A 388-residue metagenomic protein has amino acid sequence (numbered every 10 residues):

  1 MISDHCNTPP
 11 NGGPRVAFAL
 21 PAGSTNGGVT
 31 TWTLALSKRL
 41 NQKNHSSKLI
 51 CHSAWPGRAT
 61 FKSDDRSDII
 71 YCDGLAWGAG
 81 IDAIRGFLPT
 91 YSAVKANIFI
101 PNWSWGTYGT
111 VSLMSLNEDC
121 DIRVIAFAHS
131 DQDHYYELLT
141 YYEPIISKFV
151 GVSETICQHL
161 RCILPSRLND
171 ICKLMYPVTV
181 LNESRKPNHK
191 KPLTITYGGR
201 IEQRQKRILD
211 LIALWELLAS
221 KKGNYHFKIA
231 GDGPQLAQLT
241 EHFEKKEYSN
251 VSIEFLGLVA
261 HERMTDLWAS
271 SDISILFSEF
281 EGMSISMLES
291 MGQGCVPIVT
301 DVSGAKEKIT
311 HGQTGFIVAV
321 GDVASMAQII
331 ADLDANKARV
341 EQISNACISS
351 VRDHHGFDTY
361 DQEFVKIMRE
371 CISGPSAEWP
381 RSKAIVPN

Functional and structural regions predicted by a protein language model:
T30-A35, E202-L217, P234-A237, A324: A conserved mid-protein helix/loop that constitutes part of the nucleotide-sugar donor-binding site
P101-Y108: Short His-centered aromatic/hydrophobic patch
I146-E183: Donor nucleotide-sugar binding/catalytic pocket of nucleotide-sugar-dependent glycosyltransferases
P187-K206, I212-W215, K228: Conserved donor-binding/catalytic core segment of Leloir-type glycosyltransferases
T240-V259: Nucleotide-activated donor-binding/catalytic signature segment of Leloir-type glycosyltransferases, i.e., the conserved
L258-V259, D266-S271: Short alpha-helical donor nucleotide-sugar binding micro-motif in glycosyltransferases
E279: Aromatic "clamp/platform" in nucleotide-sugar-dependent glycosyltransferases that forms part of the donor/acceptor
V296-V299: Short hydrophobic beta-strand element within catalytic cores of glycosyltransferases and related nucleotide-activated
